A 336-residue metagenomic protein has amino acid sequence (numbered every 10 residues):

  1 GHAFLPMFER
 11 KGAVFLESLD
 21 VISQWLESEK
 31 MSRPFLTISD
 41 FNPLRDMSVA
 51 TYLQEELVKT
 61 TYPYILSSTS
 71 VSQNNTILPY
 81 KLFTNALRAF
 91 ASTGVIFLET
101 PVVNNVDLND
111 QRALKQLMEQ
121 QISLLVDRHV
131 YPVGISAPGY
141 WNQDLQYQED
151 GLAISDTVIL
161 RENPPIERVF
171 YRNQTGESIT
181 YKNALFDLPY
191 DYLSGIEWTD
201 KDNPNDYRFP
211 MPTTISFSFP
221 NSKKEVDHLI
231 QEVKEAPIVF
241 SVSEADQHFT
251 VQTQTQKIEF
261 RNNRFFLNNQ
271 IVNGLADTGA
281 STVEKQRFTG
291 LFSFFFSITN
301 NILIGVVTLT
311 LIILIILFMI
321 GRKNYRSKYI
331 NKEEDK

Functional and structural regions predicted by a protein language model:
A3-G12, M31-L44, N104-L108, V169-I196: Acidic/glycine-enriched edge-of-secondary-structure segments
P6-F8, S39-F41, A137-W141, E162-N163 (+2 more regions): Structural motif
P6-T93, V102-N105, G139: Active-site beta->alpha N-cap acidic-glycine motif
V21-K30, F35, Y52-N75, D156-R172 (+2 more regions): C-terminal domain-boundary segment and adjacent tail
T60-G151, S155-D156, R161-Y181, P212-I215 (+1 more regions): Metal-dependent polysaccharide deacetylase catalytic core of the NodB/CE4 family, i.e., the active-site-bearing domain
L193-R208, E225-H228: A short, acidic, amphipathic alpha-helical segment used as a generic capping/interface helix at domain edges
L311-Y325: Alpha-helical transmembrane segments
Y325-K336: Cytoplasmic C-terminal tails of single-pass
